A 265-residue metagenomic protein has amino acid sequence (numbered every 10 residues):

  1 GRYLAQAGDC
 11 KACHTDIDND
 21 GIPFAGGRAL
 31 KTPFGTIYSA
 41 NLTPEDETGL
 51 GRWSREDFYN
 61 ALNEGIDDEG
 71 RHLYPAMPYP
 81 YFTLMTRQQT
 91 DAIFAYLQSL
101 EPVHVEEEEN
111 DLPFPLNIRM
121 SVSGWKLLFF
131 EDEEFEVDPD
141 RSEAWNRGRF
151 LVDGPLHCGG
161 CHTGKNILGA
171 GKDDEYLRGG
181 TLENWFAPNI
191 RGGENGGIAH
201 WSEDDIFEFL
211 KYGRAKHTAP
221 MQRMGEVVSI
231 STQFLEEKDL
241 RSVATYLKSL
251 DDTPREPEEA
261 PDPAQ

Functional and structural regions predicted by a protein language model:
G1, G8-I17, F58, I93 (+5 more regions): The canonical Cys-X-X-Cys-His
G1-Q6, G124-D153, E259-Q265: Electrostatic cytochrome c docking/interface patches
R2-K11, W145-G159, I167-Y176, W201 (+3 more regions): Sequence context surrounding c-type heme c attachment/ligation sites in exported
C13-N19, N63-E64, Q98-S99, C161-I167 (+2 more regions): Detector for the c-type heme attachment site
N19, R52-D57, D67-P75, G164 (+5 more regions): Extended intrinsically disordered, low-complexity coil regions enriched in Ser, Thr, Gly, Ala and often Pro
A29-Y59, P80-Q89, E175-K216, V228-L240: Electron-transfer interface patches adjacent to heme c in soluble/periplasmic c-type cytochromes and di-/multiheme
V105-V122: Extended, well-folded interaction surfaces typified by the phenylalanyl-tRNA synthetase beta subunit core
H217, M221-A264: A cross-kingdom marker for long, charged
